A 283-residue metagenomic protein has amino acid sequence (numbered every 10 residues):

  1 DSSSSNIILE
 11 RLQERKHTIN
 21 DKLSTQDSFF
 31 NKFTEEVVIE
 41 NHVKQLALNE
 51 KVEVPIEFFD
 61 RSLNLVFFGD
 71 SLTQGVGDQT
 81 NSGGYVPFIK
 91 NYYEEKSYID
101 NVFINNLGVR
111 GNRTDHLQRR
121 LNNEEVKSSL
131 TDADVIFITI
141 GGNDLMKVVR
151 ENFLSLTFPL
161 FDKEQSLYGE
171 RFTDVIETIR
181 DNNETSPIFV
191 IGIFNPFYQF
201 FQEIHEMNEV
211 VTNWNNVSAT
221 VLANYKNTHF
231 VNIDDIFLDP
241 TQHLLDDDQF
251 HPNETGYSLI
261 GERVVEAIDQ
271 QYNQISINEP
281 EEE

Functional and structural regions predicted by a protein language model:
D1-V66, Q271-Y272, S276-E283: N-terminal secretory targeting modules
N31-G108, V126-S128: Serine-esterase "nucleophile elbow" of acetyl-processing enzymes
N64-F68, F103-G108, D134-T139, P187-G192 (+1 more regions): Structural recognition of the beta-strand scaffold that forms the well-ordered cores of secreted hydrolase catalytic
G75, V109-T114, L145, N152-L167 (+1 more regions): Surface-exposed cleft-lining segments at the edges of enzyme active sites
Q118-K163: Oxyanion-hole/transition-state-stabilizing segment in secreted/luminal serine hydrolases and related acyltransferases
I176-E209: Active-site segments of SGNH/GDSL-like serine hydrolases that catalyze O-acetyl group transfer/hydrolysis on lipids
P196-N232: Substrate-gating cap/lid alpha-helix
D247-E283: Histidine-centered active-site loop/cap adjacent to the catalytic His in serine esterases/O-acetyl transfer systems
